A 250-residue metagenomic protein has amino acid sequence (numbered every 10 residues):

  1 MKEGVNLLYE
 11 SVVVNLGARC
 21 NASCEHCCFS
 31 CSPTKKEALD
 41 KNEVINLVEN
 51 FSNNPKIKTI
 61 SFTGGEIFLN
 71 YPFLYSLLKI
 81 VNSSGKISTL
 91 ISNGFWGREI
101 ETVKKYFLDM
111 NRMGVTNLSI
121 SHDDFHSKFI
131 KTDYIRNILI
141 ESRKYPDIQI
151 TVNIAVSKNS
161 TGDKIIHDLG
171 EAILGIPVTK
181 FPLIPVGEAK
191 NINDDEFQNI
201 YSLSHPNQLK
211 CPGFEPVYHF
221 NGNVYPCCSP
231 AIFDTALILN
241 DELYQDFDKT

Functional and structural regions predicted by a protein language model:
M1-N93, G97-K105, R112, N117: Conserved alpha-helical substructure of the radical SAM core
V5-E10, E49-P55, R136, I140-R143 (+2 more regions): Solvent-exposed, well-ordered amphipathic alpha-helical segments that flank/support binding or catalytic loops
L16, S121-D123, C228-S229: Short loop/turn segments at strand-loop or loop-helix junctions that form parts of catalytic or ligand-binding pockets
L39, R98, I130, E242-Q245: Short coil/turn linker and secondary-structure boundary residues
G65, A155, S229-P230: Short, well-ordered beta-to-alpha junction loops that form the rim of enzyme active sites and present histidine/acidic
L69-G213: Conserved AdoMet/S-adenosylmethionine-binding subsite of the radical SAM
P182-T250: Accessory C-terminal segments flanking Radical SAM cores
